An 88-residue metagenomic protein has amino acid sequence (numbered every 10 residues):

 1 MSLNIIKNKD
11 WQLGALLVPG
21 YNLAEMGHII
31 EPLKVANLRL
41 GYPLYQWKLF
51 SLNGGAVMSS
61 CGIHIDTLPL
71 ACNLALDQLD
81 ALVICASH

Functional and structural regions predicted by a protein language model:
M1-H88: Extended, subdomain-level signal for the structured scaffold at the beginning of enzyme domains
